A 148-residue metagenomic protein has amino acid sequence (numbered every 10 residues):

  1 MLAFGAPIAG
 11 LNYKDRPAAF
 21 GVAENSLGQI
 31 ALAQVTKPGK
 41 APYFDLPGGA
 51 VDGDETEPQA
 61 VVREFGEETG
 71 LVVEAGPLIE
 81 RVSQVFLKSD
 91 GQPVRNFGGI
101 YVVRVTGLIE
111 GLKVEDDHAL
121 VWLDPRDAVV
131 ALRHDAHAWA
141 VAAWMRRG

Functional and structural regions predicted by a protein language model:
M1-F20: Acidic, metal-coordinating catalytic segment for phosphate/diphosphate chemistry, firing primarily on the Nudix
K14, Q29, Y43, L120-V121: A residue-level structural signature of the nucleotidyltransferase/glycosyltransferase Rossmann-like core
K14-A19, L46, V94-G98: Short connector loops at helix/strand junctions that flank enzyme active sites, especially segments positioning acidic
N25-E68: Conserved Nudix-box catalytic region and its N-terminal flanking loop in Nudix hydrolases and closely related
K37-G39, R81-Q84: Short active-site-proximal "capping" loops at secondary-structure junctions
V51-E74, V82-H137: Unchanged
A140-R146: A small-molecule sensor/coupling module
